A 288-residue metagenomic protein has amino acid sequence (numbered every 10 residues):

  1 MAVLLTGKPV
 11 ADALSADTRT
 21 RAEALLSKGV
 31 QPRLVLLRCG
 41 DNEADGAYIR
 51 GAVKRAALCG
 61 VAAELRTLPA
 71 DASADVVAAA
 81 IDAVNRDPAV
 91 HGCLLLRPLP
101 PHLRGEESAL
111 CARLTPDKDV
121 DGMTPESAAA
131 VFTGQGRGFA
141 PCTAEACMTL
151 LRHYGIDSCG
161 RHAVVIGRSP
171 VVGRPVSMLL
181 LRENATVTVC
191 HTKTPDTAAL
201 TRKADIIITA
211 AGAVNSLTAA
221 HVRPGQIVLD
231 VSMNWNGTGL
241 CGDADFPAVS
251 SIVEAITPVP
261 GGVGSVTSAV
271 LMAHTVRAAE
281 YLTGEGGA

Functional and structural regions predicted by a protein language model:
M1-V30: Positively charged, low-complexity intrinsically disordered leader regions
A24-L34, G40-L58: N-terminal glycine-rich anion-binding loops that anchor highly charged ligand groups
R38, L94-P98, I166: Short beta-strand segments
C39-V53, R137-I227, V231, G239-P247: Glycine-rich phosphate/diphosphate-binding loop of Rossmann-like nucleotide-binding domains
A56-A70, V187-V189: Short beta-strand elements in bilobed, periplasmic/extracellular small-molecule ligand-binding domains
V76-P88: Short, well-structured alpha-helical segments in soluble
G92-S158, N215: Anion-binding alpha/beta catalytic cores of soluble intermediary-metabolism enzymes, centered on
S108-A129, D230-T283: Rossmann-fold NAD(P)-binding glycine/threonine-rich loop
